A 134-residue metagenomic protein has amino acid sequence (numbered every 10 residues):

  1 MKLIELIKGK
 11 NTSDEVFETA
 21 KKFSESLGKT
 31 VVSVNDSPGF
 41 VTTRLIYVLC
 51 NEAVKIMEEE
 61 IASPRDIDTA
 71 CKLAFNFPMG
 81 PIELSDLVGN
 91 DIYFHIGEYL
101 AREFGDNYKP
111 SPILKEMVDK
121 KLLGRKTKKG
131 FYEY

Functional and structural regions predicted by a protein language model:
M1-I4: Short, charged, surface-exposed secondary-structure boundary motifs
K8-D36, F40, V54-E59, S63-Y134: NAD(P)-dependent Rossmann-like dehydrogenase/reductase catalytic/cofactor-binding core
V48-L49, F77: Alpha-helix N-cap/N′ positions at the starts of helices
